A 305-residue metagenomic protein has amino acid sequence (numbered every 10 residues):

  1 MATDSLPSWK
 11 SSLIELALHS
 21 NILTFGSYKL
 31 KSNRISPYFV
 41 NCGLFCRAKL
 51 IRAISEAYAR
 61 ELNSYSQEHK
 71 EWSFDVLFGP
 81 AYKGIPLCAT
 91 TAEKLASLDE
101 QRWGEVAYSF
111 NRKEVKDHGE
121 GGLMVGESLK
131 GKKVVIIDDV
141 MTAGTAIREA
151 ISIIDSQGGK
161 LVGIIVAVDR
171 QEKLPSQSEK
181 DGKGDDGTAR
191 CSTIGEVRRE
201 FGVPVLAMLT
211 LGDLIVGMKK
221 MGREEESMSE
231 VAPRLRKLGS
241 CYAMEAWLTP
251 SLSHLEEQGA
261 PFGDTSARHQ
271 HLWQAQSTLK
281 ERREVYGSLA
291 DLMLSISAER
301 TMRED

Functional and structural regions predicted by a protein language model:
A2-E15, S152-D305: PRPP-dependent phosphoribosyltransferase catalytic core
A2-E71: Active-site-facing substrate-recognition patch
S66, L95, D99, G158: Active-site catalytic pocket residues across diverse enzymes, especially alpha/beta-hydrolases
H69-K83: Short glycine-rich phosphate-binding loop at a beta-alpha junction
H69-S73, Q101-E105, G159: Short helix-terminating capping/connector loops at secondary-structure junctions
L77-F78, S109, V162, L206: Structural detector of well-ordered beta-strand residues that form the stable sheet scaffold of enzyme domains
Y82-V134, R148: Short, glycine/charge-rich flexible loops or terminal/linker lids adjacent to PRPP-binding catalytic cores
G122-Q171: A contiguous pocket-lining binding segment that forms or flanks enzyme active sites
